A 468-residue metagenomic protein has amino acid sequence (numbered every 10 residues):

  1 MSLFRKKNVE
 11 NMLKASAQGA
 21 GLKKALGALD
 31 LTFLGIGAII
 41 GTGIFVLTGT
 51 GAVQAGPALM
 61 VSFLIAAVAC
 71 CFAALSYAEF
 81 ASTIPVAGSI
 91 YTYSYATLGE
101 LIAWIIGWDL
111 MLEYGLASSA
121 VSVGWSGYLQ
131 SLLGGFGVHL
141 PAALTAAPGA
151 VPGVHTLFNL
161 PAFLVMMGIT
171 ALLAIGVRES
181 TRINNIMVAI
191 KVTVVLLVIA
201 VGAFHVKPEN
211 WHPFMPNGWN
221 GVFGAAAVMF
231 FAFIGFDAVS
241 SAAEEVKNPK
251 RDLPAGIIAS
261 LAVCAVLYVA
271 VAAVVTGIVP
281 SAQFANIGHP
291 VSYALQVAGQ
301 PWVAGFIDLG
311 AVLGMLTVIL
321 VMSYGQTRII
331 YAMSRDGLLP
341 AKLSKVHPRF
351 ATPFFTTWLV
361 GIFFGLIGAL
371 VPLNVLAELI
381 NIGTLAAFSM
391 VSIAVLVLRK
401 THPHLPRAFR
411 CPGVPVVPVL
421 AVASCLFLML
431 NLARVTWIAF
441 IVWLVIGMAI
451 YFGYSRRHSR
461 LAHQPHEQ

Functional and structural regions predicted by a protein language model:
M1-L47, V53-A58, C71-L75, I84-A87 (+5 more regions): Membrane-interface "cap" regions at the ends of multi-pass membrane proteins
A17-L22, L59-M60, L64, G137-V165 (+2 more regions): Helix-loop-helix junctions that connect adjacent transmembrane segments in multi-pass membrane transporters
K23, V46-A150, S260-V263, A270 (+1 more regions): Extracellular loop-to-transmembrane helix junctions
F45, D109-G124, V228, F233 (+4 more regions): Membrane-helix boundary/coupling elements in multi-pass transport proteins
G49-M60, L110, V121-G127, L133 (+7 more regions): Transmembrane helix-loop boundary segments of multi-pass membrane transporters
T92-Y93, G99, Q130-A142, A225 (+2 more regions): TM-loop-TM module centered on a large, flexible mid-protein loop between adjacent transmembrane helices in multi-pass
S131, V195-V198, I330, I380-R407 (+1 more regions): Hydrophobic alpha-helical segments of multi-pass membrane transport proteins
V154-F158, I169, P216, K342-F354 (+2 more regions): C-terminal membrane-solvent junction of multi-pass transporters and transport-like membrane proteins
